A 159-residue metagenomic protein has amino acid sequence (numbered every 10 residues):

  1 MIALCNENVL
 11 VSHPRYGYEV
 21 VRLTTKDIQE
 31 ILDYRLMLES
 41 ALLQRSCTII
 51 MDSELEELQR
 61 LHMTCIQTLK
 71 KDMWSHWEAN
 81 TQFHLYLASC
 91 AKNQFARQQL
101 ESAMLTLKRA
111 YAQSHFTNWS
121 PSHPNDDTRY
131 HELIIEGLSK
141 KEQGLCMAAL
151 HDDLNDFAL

Functional and structural regions predicted by a protein language model:
M1-Q44, T48, S53, L159: Short linear motifs at protein or domain termini
V9-S12, Y34, L38, E57 (+5 more regions): Amphipathic, well-ordered alpha-helical segments in soluble domains
I31, L58, H76-N80, A96 (+5 more regions): Hydrophobic packing residues in well-ordered alpha-helices of helical domains and bundles
Y34-I50, Q82-S120: Hydrophobic, amphipathic alpha-helical faces that serve as interaction scaffolds
L38, L61, T68, A79-Y86 (+3 more regions): Amphipathic coiled-coil alpha-helices
E56-D72: Amphipathic alpha-helical segments enriched in hydrophobic/aromatic residues interleaved with Lys/Arg
T64, A112-L159: C-terminal all-alpha effector/ligand-binding and dimerization domain of prokaryotic HTH-type transcriptional repressors
